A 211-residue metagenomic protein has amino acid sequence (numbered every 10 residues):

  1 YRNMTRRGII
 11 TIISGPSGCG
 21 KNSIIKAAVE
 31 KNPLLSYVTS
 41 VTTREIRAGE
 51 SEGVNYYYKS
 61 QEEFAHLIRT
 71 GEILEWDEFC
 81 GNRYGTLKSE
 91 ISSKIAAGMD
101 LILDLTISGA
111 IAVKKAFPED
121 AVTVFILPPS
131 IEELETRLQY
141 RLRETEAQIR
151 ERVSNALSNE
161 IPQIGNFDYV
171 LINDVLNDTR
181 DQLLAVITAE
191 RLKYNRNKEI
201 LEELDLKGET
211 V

Functional and structural regions predicted by a protein language model:
N3-G8: Phosphate-binding P-loop
I10-I12: Short hydrophobic/aromatic beta-strand immediately N-terminal to the Walker A/P-loop
G15, G20: Conserved glycine(s) of the Walker
N22-E72: N-terminal phosphate/diphosphate-binding loop that engages ATP/GTP or pyrophosphate donors across diverse enzyme folds
L35, P118-F125, I164, D168-V170: A short helix-turn-beta junction within AAA+ P-loop NTPase domains corresponding to the substrate/partner-engaging
E62-E72, T86-L142: ATP-dependent NMP and nucleoside kinases share a basic, alpha-helical "lid"
L74-C80, L138-A147: Flexible beta-alpha connector loops of hexameric P-loop NTPases
A110, R143-V211: Small-molecule kinase domains that catalyze NTP-dependent phosphoryl transfer to phosphate-bearing small molecules
